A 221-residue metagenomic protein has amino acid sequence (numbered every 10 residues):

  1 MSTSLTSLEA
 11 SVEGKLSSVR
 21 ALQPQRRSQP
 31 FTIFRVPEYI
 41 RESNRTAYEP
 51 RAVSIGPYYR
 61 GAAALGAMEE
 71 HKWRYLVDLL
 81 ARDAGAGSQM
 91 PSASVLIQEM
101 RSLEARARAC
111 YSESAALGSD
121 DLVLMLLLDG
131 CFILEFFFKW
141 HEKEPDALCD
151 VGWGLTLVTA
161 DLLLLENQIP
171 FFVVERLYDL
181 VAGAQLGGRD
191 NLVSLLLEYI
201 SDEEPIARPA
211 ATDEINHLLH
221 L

Functional and structural regions predicted by a protein language model:
M1-L221: Acidic, Ser/Thr- and Pro/Gly-rich low-complexity regulatory segments
